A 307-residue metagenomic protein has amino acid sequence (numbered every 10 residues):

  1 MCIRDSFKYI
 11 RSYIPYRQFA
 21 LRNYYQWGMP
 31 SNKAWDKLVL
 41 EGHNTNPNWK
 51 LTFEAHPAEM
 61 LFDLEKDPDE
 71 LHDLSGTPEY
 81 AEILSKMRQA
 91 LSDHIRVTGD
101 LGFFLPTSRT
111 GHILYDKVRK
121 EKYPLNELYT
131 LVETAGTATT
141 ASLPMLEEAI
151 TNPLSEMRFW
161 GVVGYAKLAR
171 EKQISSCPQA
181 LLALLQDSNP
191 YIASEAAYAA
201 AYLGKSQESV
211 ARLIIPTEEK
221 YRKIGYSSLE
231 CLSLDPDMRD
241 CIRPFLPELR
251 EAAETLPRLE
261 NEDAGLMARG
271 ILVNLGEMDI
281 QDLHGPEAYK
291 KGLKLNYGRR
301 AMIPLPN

Functional and structural regions predicted by a protein language model:
M1-G76, E82: C-terminal, low-complexity/hydrophilic appendages and adjacent surface loops of extracellular/periplasmic anionic
H43-A58, K66, L74-N307: Long, internal low-complexity/basic segments
